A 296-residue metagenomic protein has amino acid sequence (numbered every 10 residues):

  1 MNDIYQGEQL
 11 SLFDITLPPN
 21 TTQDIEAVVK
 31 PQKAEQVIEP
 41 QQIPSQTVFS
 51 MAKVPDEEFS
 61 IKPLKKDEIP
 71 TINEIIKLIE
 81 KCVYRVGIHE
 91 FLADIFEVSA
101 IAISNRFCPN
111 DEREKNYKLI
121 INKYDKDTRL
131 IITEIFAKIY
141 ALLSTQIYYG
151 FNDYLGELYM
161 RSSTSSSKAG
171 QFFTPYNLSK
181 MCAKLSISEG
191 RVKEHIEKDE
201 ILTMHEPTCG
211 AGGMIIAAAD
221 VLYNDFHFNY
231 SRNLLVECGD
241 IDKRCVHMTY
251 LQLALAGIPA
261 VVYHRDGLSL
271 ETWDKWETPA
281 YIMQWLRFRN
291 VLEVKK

Functional and structural regions predicted by a protein language model:
M1, A141-T145, M248-Y250: Intrinsically disordered, low-complexity boundary segments flanking structured domains
N2-T21: Short acidic, low-complexity intrinsically disordered linear motifs used for protein-protein interactions
T22-F49: Acidic, proline-/serine-/threonine-rich low-complexity intrinsically disordered repeat tracts
P44-V48, A52-T208, G212-F226: Class I S-adenosyl-L-methionine
N224-F228, K295-K296: SAM-dependent methyltransferase catalytic-core segment centered on the flexible catalytic loop and adjoining short
H227-N229, G239-D242, V246-V291: S-adenosyl-L-methionine
L234-E237: Short beta-strand element of Class I
